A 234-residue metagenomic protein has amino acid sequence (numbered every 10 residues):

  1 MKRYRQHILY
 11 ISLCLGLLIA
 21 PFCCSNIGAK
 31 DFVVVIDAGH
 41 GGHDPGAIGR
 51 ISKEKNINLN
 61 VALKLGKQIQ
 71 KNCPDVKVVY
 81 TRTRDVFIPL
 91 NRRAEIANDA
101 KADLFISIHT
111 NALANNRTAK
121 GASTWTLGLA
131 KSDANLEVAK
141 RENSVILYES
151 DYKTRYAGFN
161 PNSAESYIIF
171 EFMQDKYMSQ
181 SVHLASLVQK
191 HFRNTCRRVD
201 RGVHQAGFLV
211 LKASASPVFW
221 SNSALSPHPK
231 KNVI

Functional and structural regions predicted by a protein language model:
M1-Q6: N-terminal secretory signal peptides that target proteins for export/translocation
Y10-P21: Bacterial N-terminal signal peptides
C24: Polybasic, positively charged surfaces/segments
I27-F159, Q174-S186: Catalytic-core regions of hydrolytic enzymes
G46, E165-I234: Active-site-adjacent mobile loop/cap segments within catalytic or ligand-binding domains
N116-R117, A164-S166: Short, flexible turn/loop "capping" segments at secondary-structure junctions
